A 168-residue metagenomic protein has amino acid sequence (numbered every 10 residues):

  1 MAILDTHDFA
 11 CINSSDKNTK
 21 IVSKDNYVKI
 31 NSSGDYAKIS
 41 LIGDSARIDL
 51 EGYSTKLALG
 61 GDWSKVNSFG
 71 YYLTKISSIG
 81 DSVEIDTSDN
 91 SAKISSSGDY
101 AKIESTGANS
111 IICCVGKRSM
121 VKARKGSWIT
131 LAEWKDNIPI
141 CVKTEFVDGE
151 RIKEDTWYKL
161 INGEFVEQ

Functional and structural regions predicted by a protein language model:
M1-Q168: Short, glycine-biased loop/turn motifs at secondary-structure junctions and in low-complexity Ser/Thr/Pro-rich termini
